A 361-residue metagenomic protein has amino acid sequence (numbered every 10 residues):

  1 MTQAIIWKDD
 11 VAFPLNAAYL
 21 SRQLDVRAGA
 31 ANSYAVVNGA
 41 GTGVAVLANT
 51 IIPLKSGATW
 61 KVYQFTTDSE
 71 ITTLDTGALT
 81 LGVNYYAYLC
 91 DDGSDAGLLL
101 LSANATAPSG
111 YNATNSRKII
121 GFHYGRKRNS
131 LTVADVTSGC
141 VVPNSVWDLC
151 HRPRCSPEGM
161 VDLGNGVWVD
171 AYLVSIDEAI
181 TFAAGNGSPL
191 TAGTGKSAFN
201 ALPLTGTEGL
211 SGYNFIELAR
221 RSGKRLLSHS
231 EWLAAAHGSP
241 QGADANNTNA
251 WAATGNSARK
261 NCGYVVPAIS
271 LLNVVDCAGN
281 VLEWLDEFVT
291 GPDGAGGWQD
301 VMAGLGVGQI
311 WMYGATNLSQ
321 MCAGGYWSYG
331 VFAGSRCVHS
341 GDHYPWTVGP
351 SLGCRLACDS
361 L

Functional and structural regions predicted by a protein language model:
M1-A17, N115, I120-S130: Short, low-complexity N-terminal tether/leader segments at secretion or assembly junctions of large, surface-exposed
N16-V83: Glycine-rich, flexible loop motifs
T66-T72, G93-F122, R126-R128: Acidic, glycine/polar-enriched metal-coordinating patches/loops that mediate binding to polyanionic ligands
L79-L99: Elongated alpha-helical scaffolds
D91-A96, L173-I176, S239-P240, E287-T290 (+1 more regions): Acidic glycine-/aspartate-rich tracts in secreted/extracellular proteins
K127-V275: Short aromatic-cysteine micro-motif
G206-L210, L305-L361: Disulfide-stabilized, aromatic/cysteine-rich ligand-recognition loop
G291-G304: A short, polar/charged loop-to-alpha-helix boundary motif
